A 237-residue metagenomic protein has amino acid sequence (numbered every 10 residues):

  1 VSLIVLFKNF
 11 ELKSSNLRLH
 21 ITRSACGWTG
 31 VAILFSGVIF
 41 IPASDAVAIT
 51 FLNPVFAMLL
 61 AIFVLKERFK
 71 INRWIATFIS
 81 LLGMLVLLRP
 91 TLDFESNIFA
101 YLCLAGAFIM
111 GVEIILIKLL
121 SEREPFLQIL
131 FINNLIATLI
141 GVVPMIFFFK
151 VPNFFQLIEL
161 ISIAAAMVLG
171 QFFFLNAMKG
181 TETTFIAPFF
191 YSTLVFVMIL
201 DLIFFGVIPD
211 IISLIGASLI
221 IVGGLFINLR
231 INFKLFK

Functional and structural regions predicted by a protein language model:
V1-T22, I71, E122-E124, L135-S162 (+2 more regions): Membrane-interface interhelical linkers
I4, D93-P152: Transmembrane alpha-helical segments that form core, pore/gating elements of small-molecule transporters/exporters
N9, P54-I75, F148, V195-L214: C-terminal transmembrane-helix exit sites in multi-pass transporters
K13-N16, M84, R89-I109, I146-S162 (+1 more regions): Juxtamembrane helix-entry segments on the extracytoplasmic side of multipass membrane proteins
N16-C26, F69-L81, F99-L104, R123-L135 (+1 more regions): Cytoplasmic-side transmembrane-helix entry/capping segments in multi-pass membrane proteins
I21-I39, L104-L116, F147-F185, V222 (+1 more regions): Hydrophobic alpha-helical transmembrane segments of multi-pass membrane transport proteins, especially secondary
V47-L52, L120-I136, Q171-L202: Helix-helix packing/entry segments at the starts of transmembrane helices
N72-R89, I212-I231: Hydrophobic transmembrane alpha-helices of multi-pass small-molecule transport proteins
